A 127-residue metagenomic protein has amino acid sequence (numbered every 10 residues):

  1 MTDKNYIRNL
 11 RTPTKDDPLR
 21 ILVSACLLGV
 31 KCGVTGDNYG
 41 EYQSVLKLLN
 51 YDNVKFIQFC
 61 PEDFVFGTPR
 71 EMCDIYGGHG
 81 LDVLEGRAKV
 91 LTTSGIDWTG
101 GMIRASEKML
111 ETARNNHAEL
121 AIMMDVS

Functional and structural regions predicted by a protein language model:
M1-Y39: Active-site and ligand/interface coordination hotspots across diverse enzymes and nucleic-acid-associated assemblies
N5-N9, Y42-Q43, S106-M109: Short alpha-helical segments and helix-capping/turn motifs at coil-helix boundaries
S24-C26, C60-E62, M124-S127: Short loop/turn segments at strand-loop or loop-helix junctions that form parts of catalytic or ligand-binding pockets
L28-C32, K89-W98: Short, basic, glycine/proline-bearing loop/turn elements
Y39-K89: Short, surface-exposed acidic-centric catalytic microdomains
G95-A113: Glycine-rich anion/phosphate-binding loops
R114-S127: Internal, conserved structured core segments that host functional sites
